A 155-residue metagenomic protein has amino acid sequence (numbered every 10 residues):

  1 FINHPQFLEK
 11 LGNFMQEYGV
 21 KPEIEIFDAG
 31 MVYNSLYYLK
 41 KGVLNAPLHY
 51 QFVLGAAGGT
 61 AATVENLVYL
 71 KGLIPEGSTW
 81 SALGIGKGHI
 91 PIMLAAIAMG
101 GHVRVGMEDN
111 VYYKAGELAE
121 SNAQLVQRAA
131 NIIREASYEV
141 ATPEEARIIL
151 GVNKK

Functional and structural regions predicted by a protein language model:
F1-E108, A119: Catalytic alpha/beta core domains of metabolic enzymes, predominantly
A56, P91, E117, Q124 (+1 more regions): Short, surface-exposed, charged/polar-biased interaction segments
N110-Y112: A short, flexible beta-alpha/helix-coil linker loop
K114-Y138: C-terminal helical cap(s) of enzyme catalytic domains, especially alpha/beta-barrels
N131-K155: Mid-to-C-terminal alpha-helical segments outside catalytic/metal-binding sites
